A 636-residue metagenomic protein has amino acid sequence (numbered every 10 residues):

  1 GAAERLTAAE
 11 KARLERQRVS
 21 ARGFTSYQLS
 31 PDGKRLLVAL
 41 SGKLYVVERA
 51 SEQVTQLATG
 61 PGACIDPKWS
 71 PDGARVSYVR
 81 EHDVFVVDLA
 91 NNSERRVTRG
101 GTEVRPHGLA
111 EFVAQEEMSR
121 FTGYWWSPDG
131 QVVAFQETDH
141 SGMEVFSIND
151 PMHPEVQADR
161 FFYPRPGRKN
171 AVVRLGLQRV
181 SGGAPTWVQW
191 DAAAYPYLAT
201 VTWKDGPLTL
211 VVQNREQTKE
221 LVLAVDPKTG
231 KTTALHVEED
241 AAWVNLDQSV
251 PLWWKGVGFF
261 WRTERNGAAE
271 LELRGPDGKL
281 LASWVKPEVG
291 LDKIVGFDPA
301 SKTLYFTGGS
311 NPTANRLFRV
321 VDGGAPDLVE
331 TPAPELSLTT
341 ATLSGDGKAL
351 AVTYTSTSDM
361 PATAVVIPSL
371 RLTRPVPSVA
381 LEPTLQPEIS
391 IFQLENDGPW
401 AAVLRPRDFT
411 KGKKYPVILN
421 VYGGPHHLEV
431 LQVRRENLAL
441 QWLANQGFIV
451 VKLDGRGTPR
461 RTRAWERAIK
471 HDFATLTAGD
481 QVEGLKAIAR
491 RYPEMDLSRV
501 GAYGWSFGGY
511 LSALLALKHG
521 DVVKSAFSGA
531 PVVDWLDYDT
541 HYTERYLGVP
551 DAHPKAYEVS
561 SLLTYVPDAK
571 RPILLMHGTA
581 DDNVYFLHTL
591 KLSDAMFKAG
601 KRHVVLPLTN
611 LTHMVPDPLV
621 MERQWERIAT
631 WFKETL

Functional and structural regions predicted by a protein language model:
G1-T340, D346-A349: Beta-propeller folds
F121, E144-V145, T200, V211 (+1 more regions): Serine-hydrolase catalytic core recognition
